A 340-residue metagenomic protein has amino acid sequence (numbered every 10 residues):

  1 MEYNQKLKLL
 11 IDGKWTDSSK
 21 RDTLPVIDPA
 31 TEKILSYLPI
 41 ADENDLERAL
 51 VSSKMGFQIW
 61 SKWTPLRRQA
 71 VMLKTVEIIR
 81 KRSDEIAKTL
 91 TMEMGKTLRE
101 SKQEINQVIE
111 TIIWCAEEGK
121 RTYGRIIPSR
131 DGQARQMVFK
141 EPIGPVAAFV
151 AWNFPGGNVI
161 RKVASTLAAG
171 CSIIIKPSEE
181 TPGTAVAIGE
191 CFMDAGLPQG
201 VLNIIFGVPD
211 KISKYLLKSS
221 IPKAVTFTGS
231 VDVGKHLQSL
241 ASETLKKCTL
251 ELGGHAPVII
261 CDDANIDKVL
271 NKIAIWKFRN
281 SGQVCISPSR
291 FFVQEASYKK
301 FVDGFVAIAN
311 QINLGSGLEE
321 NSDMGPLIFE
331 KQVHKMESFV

Functional and structural regions predicted by a protein language model:
M1-Y37, A70, K74, G124-A147: Terminal low-complexity tails and localization/encapsulation signals of metabolic enzymes
E32, R68, L90, I112 (+6 more regions): Residue-level signal for inorganic ion chemistry
L35-T122, Q133: Glycine-rich loop-to-alpha-helix module at the N-terminal edge of alpha/beta enzyme cores
M55-Q58, K62, E77-D84, G95 (+7 more regions): Generic secondary-structure signature for well-ordered alpha-helical cores
I78, E93, T97, F154-P155 (+3 more regions): Glycine-/small-residue-rich active-site loops that bind phosphorylated ligands and cofactors
T89-T97, I127-Q133, G253, E319-G325: Short linear capping/connector segments at secondary-structure termini
G124-K268: Rossmann-like NAD(P) dinucleotide-binding subdomain of oxidoreductase/dehydrogenase enzymes
A224, D232-V340: ALDH superfamily catalytic-core signature
